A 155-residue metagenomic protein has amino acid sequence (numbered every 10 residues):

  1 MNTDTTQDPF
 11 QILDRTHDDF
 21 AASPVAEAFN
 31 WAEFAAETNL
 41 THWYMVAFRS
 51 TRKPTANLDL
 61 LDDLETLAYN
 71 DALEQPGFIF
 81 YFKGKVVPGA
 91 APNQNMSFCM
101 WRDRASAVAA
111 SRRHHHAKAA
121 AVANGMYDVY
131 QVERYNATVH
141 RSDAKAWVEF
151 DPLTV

Functional and structural regions predicted by a protein language model:
M1-P88, Y135-V155: Short S/T/G/P-rich N-terminal loop/turn motif that feeds into the first structured element of a domain
H42, Q94-N95, V129: A structure-centric signal for secondary-structure junctions around beta-strands
V46-S50, K83-R113: Short, well-ordered beta-strand segments in beta-rich or mixed alpha/beta enzyme and ligand-binding folds
L60-D62, S111-H114: Short coil/turn segments at secondary-structure boundaries
N70-E74, S106-A109, V122-M126: Glycine-rich loops and low-complexity Gly/Arg-rich segments that provide flexible linkers or classic glycine-based
H114-A120: Compact nucleic-acid interaction/catalytic patches
A120-Y135: Conserved short beta-strand edge segments in small beta-sheet-based binding/regulatory domains
